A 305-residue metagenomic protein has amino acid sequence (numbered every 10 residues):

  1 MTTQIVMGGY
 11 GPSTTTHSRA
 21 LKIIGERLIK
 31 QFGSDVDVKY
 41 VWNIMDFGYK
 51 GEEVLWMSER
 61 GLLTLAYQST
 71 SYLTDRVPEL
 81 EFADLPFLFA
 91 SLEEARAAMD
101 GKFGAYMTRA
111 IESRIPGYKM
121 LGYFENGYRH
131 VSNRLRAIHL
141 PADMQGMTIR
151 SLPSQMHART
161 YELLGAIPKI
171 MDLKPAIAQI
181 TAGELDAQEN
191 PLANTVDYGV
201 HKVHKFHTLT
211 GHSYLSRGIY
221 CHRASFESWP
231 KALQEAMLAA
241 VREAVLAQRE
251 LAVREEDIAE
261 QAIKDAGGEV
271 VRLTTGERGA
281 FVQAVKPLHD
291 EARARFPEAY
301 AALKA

Functional and structural regions predicted by a protein language model:
M1-E94, S113-R114, Y118-A305: N-terminal secretory/targeting leader peptides
A90-E112: A gly/proline- and charged-residue-enriched helix-loop-helix capping module
